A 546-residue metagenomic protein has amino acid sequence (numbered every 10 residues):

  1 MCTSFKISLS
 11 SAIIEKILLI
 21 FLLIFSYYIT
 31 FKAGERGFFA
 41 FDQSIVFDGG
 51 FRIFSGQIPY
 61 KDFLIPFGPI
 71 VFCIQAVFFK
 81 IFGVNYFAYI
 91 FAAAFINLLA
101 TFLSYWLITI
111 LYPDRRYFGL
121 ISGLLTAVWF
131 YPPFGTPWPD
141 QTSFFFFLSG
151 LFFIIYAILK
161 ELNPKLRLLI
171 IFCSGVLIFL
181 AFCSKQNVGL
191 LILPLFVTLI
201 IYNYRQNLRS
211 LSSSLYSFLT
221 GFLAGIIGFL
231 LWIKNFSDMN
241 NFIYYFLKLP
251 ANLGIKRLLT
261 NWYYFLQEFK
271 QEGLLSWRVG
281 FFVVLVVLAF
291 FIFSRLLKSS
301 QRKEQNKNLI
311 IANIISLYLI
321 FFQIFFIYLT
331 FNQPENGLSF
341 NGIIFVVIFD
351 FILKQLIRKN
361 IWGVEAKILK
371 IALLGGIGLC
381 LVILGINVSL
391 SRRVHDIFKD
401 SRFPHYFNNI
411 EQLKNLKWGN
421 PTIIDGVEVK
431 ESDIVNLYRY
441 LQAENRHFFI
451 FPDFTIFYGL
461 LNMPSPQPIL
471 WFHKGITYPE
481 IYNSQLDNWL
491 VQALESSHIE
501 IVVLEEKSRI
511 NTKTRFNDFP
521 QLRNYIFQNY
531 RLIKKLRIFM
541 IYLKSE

Functional and structural regions predicted by a protein language model:
C2-F5, L191-L223, K354-V364: Perimembrane helix-loop-helix junctions
F91-D114, S149-F152: Transmembrane-helix motifs of polytopic, lipid-linked glycan transferases
F102-V128, N163: Transmembrane-helix signature of polytopic, membrane-embedded enzymes that assemble or transfer cell-envelope glycans
A127, Y131, R167-Q186, L191-V197 (+2 more regions): Membrane-interface alpha helices of multi-pass inner-membrane proteins
P133-F144: Short acidic/glycine- and proline-prone juxtamembrane loop motifs at membrane-interface regions of multi-pass membrane
S143-L162, I170-I178, L199, I344: Specific aromatic-rich, kink-prone transmembrane helix
N187-V188, F236, L379-E546: Extracytoplasmic
S214-Y264: Membrane-lumen/periplasm interface segments of specific transmembrane helices in polyprenyl phosphate-linked
